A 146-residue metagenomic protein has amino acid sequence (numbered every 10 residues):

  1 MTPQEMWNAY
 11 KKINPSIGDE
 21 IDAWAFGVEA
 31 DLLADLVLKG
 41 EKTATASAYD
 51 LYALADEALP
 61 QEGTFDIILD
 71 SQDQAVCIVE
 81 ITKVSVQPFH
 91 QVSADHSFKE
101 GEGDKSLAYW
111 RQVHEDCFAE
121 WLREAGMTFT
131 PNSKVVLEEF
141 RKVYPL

Functional and structural regions predicted by a protein language model:
M1-I78, V84-L146: Mixed-charge, low-complexity intrinsically disordered regions
